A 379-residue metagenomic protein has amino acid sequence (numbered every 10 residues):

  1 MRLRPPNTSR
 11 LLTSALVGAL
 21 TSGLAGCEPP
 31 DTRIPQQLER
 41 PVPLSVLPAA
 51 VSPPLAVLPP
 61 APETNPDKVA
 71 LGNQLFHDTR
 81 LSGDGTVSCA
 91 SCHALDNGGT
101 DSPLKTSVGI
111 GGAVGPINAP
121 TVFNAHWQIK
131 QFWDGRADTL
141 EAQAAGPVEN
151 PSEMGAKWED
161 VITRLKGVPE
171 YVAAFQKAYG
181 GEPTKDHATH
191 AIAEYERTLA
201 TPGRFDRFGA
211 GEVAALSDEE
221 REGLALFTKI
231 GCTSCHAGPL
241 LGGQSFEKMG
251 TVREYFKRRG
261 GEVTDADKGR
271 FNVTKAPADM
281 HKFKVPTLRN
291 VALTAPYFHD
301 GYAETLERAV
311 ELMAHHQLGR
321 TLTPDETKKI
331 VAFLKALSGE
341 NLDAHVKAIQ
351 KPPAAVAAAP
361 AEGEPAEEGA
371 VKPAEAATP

Functional and structural regions predicted by a protein language model:
R2-P5, R10-L12, G23-P379: Periplasmic c-type cytochrome electron-transfer domains
